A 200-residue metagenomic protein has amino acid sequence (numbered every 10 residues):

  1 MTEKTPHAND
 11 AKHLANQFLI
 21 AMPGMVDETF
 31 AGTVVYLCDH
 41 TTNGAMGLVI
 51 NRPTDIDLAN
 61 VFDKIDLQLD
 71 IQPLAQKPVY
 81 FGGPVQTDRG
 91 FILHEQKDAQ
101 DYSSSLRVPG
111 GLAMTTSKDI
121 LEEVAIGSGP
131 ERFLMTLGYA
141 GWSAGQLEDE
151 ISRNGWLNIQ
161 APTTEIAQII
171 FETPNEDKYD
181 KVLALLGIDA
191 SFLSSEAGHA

Functional and structural regions predicted by a protein language model:
T2-T136, A140-A200: A short aromatic-anchored loop/beta-hairpin motif
